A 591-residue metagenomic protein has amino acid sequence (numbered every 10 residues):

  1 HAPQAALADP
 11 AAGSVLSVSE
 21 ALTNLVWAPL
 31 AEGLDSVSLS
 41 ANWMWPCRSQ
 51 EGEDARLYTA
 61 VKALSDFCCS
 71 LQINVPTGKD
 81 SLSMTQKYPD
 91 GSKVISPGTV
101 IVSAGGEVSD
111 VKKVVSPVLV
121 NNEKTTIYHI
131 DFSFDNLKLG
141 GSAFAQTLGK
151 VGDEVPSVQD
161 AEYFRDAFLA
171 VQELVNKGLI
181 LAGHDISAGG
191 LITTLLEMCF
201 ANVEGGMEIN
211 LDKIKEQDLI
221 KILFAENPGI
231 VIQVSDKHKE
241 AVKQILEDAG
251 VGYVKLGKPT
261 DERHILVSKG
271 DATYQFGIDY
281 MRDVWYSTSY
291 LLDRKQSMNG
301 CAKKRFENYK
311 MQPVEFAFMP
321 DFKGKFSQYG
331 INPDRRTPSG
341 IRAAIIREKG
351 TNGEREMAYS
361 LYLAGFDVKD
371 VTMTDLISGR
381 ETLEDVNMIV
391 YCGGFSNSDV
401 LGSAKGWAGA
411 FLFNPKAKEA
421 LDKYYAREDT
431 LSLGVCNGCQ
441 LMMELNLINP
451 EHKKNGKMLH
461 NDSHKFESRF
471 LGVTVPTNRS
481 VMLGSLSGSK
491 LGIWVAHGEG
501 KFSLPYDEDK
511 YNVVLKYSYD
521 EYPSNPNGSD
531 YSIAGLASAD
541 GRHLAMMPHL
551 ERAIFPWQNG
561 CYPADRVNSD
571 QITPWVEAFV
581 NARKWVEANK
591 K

Functional and structural regions predicted by a protein language model:
A2-A6, L30, G52-T59, N74 (+3 more regions): Intein/HINT protein-splicing elements and their conserved insertion hotspots or analogous self-processing inserts
A5-Q86: A glycine-rich phosphate/pyrophosphate-binding beta-strand-loop-alpha-helix module
L16-A28, N42, P46, A60-L71 (+11 more regions): Generic, well-ordered alpha-helical scaffold segments in large soluble proteins
L30-A31, C68, S92-S96, V118-N122 (+14 more regions): Solvent-exposed alpha-helices and their adjacent loops that cap or buttress functional pockets in soluble metabolic
L39, P76-G78, A104, H129 (+8 more regions): General beta-strand structural signal in soluble alpha/beta enzymes
V231-S235: Short hydrophobic/aromatic beta-strand micro-patches that form the beta-sheet surface supporting nucleotide- or nucleic
L256, G379-E381, D422-K423, G456-K591: Amide-donor transfer/coupling interface in amidating biosynthetic enzymes
K269-V435, C439-E451, L459-E467, D530 (+1 more regions): N-terminal beta1-alpha1 cap of cysteine-dependent amidohydrolase-like domains
